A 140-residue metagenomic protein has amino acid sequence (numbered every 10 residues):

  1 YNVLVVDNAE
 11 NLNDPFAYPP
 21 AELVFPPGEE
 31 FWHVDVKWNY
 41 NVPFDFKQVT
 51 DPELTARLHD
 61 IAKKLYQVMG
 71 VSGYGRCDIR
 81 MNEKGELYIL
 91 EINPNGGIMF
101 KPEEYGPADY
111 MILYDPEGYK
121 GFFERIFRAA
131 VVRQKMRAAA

Functional and structural regions predicted by a protein language model:
Y1-E53, R57-D60, M81-Y88: Phosphate-binding site of ATP-dependent enzymes
L12, V49-A140: ATP-dependent carboxylate activation and anion-phosphoryl transfer catalytic cores that bind Mg-ATP to form
